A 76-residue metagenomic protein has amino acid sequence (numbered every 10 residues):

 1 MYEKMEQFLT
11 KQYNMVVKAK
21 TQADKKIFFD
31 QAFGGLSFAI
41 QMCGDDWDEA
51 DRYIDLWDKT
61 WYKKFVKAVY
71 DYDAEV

Functional and structural regions predicted by a protein language model:
M1-D30: N-terminal acidic leader/helix
E3-E6, E49, E75: Glutamate identity and glutamate-enriched acidic tracts
Q22-Y62: Acidic, low-complexity, intrinsically disordered interaction modules
K64-V69: Internal, Lys/Arg-enriched amphipathic helical interaction segments that engage polyanionic partners
Y70-V76: Short acidic DE-rich linear segments
